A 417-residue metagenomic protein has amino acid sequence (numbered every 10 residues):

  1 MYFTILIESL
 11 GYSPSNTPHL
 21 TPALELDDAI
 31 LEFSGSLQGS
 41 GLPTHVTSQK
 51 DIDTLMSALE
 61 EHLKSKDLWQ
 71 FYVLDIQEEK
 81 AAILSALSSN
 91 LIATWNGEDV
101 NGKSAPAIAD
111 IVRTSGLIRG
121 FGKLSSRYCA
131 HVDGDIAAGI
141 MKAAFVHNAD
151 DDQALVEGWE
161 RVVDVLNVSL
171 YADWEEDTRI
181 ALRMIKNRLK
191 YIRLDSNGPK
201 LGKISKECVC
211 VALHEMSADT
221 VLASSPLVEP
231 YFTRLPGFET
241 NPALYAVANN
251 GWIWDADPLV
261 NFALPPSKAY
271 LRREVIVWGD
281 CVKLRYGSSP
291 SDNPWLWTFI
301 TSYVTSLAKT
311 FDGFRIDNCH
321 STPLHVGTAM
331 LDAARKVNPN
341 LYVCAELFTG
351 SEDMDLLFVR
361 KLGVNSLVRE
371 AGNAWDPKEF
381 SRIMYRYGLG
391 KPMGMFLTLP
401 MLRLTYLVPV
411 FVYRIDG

Functional and structural regions predicted by a protein language model:
Y2-G313, T322-V326, L331, R335-G417: Alpha-amylase-like alpha-glycosidases and glucanotransferases acting on alpha-linked glucans and related
C319: Glycine- and other small-residue-rich loops at beta-strand/loop junctions that grip anionic moieties
